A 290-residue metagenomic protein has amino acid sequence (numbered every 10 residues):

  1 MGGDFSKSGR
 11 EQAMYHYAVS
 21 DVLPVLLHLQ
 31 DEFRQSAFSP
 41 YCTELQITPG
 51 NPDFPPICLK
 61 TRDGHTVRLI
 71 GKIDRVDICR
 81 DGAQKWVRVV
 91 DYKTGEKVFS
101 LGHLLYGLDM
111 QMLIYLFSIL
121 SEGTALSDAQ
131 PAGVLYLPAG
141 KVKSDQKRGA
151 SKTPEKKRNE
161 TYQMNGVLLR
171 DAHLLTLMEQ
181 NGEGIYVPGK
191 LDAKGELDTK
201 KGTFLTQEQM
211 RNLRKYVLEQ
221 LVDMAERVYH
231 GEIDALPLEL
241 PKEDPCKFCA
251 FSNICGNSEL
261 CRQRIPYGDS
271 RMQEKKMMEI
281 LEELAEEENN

Functional and structural regions predicted by a protein language model:
M1-N290: Structural signature of nuclease core domains in nucleic-acid processing machines
